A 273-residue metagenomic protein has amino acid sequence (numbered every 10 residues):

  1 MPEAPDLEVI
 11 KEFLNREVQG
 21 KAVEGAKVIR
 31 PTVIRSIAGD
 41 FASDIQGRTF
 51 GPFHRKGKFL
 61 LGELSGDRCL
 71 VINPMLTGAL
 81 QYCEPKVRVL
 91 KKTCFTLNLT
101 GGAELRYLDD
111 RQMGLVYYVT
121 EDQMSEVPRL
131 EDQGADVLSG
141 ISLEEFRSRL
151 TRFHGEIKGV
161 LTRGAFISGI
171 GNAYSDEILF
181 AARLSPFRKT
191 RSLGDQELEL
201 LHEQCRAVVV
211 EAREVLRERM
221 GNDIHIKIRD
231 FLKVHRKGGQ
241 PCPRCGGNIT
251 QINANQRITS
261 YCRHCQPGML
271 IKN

Functional and structural regions predicted by a protein language model:
M1, E84, V127, Q240-C242: Intrinsic-disorder/low-complexity coil detector
M1-R106, Q112-G114, R257-N273: A cross-family signal for N-terminal binding/gating loops and helix N-caps that shape access to the active site
P2, D6, L138, E197: Catalytic cores of large soluble enzymes that bind and process phosphate-bearing ligands
L7, Q133, V137, D223-I226: Short linear motifs in intrinsically disordered/low-complexity regions
A22-F41, H54, F59, S65 (+2 more regions): Basic, nucleic-acid-binding surfaces and adjacent catalytic neighborhoods in DNA/RNA-processing proteins
L70-G169, Y174-A181, K189: Phosphate/anion-contacting hairpin/loop surfaces
